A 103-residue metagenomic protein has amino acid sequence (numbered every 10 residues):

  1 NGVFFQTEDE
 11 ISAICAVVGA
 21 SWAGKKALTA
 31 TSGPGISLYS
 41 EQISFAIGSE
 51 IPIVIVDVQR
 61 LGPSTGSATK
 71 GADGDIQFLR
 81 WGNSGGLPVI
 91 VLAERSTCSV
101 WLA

Functional and structural regions predicted by a protein language model:
N1-F78, C98-S99: Thiamine diphosphate
W81-I90: Acidic/polar active-site rim loop that often engages polyanionic ligands
V89-A103: Structural signature of the thiamine diphosphate
